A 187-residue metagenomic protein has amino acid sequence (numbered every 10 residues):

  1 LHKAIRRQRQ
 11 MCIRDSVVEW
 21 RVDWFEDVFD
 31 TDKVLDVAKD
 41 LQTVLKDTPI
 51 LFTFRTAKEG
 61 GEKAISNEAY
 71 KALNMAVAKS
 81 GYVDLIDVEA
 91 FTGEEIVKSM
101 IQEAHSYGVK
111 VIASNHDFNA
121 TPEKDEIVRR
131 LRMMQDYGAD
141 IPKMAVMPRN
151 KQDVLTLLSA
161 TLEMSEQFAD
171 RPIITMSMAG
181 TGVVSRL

Functional and structural regions predicted by a protein language model:
L1-R9, I13: Single conserved hydrophobic/aromatic residue that forms the stacking wall/gate of nucleotide- or nucleobase-binding
Q10, L41, V77-A78, M100 (+2 more regions): Generic structural signal for hydrophobic
Q10, R14-W24, V83: Catalytic domains of carbohydrate-active enzymes, especially glycoside hydrolases
D15, D47, Y82-V83, A139: A structural motif
E19-D40: Glycine-rich, proline-tolerant flexible connector loops at the mouths of alpha/beta enzymes
T31-A38, N67-K71, K124-R130, T156-A160: Charged helix-capping and loop-helix junction motifs
I50-T92: Glycine/small-residue-rich loop that forms an oxyanion/phosphate-binding "nest" at active or ligand-binding sites
L85, A90-L187: Catalytic alpha/beta core domains of metabolic enzymes, predominantly
